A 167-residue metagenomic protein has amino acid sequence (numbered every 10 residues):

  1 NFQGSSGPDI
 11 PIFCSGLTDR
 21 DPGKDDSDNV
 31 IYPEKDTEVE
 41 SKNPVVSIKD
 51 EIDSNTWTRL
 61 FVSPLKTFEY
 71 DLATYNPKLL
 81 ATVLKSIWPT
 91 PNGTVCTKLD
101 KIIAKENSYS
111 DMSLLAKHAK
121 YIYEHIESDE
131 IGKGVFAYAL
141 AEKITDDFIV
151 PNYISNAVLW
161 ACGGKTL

Functional and structural regions predicted by a protein language model:
N1-L167: Acidic, divalent-metal-binding catalytic cores of TOPRIM and closely related two-metal-ion phosphodiester/pyrophosphate
